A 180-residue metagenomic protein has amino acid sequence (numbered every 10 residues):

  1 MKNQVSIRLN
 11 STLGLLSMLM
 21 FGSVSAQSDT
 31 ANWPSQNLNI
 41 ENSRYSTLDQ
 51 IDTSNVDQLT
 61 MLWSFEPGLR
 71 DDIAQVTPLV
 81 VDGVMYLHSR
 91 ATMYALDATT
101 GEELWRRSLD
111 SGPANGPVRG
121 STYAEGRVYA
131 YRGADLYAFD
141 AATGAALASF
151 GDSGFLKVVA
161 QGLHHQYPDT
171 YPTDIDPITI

Functional and structural regions predicted by a protein language model:
M1-R8: N-terminal secretory signal peptides that target proteins for export/translocation
N10-S23: Bacterial N-terminal signal peptides
Q27-L69, E102-S111, A145-P168: Aromatic (tryptophan-biased) beta-strands that constitute blades/sheets of beta-rich domains
N32-N37, D71-A91, A114-L136, P168-I180: Repeat-blade elements of multi-bladed beta-propeller folds
